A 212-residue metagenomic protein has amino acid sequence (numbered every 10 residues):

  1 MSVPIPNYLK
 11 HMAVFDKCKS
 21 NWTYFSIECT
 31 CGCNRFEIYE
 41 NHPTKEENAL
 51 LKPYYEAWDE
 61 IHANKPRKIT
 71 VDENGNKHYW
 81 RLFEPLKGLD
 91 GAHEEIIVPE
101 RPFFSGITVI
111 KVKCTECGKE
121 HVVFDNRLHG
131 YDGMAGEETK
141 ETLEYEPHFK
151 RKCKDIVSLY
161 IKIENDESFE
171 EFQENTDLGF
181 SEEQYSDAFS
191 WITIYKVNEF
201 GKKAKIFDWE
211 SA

Functional and structural regions predicted by a protein language model:
S2-P4, N175-A212: Acidic, proline/glycine-rich low-complexity IDRs
V14-F25, N74-H78, R101-V109, D132-P147 (+2 more regions): Short, flexible, mixed-charge glycine/proline-rich loop motifs that serve as phosphate/nucleic-acid-contacting
E28-C31, C114-C117, E146-R151, V197-F200: Short cysteine-rich clusters marking metal-coordination/redox-active sites
C33-E37, H78, G118-H121, D155-S158 (+1 more regions): Cys/His-rich microdomains that often coordinate metals
Y39-K65, E73-F103, N175-E183: A cross-kingdom feature marking solvent-exposed beta-strand/loop segments within repeated, beta-rich binding/scaffold
T44-E56, I107-V109, T115, H129-K140 (+2 more regions): Short cysteine/histidine-rich metal-coordination sites, predominantly Zn2+-binding motifs
P66, D90-N126: Hydrophobic, ordered structural segments
K140-Q184, N198: Surface-exposed interaction/gating patches
